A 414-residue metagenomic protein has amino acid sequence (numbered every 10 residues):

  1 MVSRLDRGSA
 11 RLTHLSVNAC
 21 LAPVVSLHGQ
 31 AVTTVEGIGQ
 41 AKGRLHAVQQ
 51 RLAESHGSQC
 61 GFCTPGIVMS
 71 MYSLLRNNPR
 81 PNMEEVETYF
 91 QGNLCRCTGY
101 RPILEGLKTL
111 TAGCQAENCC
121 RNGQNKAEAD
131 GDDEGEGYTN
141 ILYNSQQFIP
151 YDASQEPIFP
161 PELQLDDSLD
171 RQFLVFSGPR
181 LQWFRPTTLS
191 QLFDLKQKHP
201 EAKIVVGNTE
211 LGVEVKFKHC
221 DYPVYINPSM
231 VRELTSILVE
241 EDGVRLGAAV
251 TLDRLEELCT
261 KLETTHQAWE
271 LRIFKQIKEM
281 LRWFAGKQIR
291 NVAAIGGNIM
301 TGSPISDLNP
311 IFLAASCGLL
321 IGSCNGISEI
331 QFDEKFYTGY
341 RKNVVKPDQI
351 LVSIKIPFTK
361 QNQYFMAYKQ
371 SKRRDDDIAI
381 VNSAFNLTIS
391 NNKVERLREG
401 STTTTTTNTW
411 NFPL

Functional and structural regions predicted by a protein language model:
V2-G8, L12-L21, A31, G43 (+3 more regions): C-terminal structural segment of proteins
L27-T33: Ligand-binding loop in jelly-roll beta-barrel domains
T34-G39: Glycine/small-residue-rich loop that forms an oxyanion/phosphate-binding "nest" at active or ligand-binding sites
C60: A basic, often C-terminal nucleic-acid-binding module that engages the phosphate backbone, implemented in DNA
G66: Short acidic, glycine-rich surface-loop motifs adjacent to enzyme active sites
